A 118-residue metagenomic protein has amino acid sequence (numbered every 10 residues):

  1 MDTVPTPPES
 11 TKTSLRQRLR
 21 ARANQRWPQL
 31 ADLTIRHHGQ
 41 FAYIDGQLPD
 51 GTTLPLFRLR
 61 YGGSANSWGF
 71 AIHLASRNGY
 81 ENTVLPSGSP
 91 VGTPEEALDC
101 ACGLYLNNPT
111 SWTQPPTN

Functional and structural regions predicted by a protein language model:
M1-G51: Negatively charged, low-complexity tracts enriched in Asp/Glu with abundant Ser/Thr
M1-L15, I72-N118: Mixed-charge, Lys/Arg-enriched low-complexity segments
D45-I72: Short, conserved beta-strand/beta-arch hydrophobic-aromatic motifs that form part of recognition grooves or interface
